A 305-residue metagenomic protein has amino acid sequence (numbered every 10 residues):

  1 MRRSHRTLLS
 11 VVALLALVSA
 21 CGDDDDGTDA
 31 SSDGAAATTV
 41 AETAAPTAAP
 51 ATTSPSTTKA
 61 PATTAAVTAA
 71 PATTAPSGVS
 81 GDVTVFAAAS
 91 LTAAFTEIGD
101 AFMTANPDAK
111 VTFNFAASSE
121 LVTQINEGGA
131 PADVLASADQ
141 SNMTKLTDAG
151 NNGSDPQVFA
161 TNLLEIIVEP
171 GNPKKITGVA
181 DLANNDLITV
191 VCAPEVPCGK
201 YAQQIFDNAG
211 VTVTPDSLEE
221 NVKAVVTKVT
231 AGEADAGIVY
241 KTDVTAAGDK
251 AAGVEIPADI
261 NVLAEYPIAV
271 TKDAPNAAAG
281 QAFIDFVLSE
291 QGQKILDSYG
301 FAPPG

Functional and structural regions predicted by a protein language model:
M1-L9: Bacterial N-terminal signal peptides that target proteins for export
R2, G22-D23, V79: N-terminal hydrophobic or amphipathic helices and topogenic motifs
S10-L14: Hydrophobic helical h-region of N-terminal Sec-dependent signal peptides in bacterial secretory/periplasmic proteins
A16-A20: C-terminal motif of bacterial Sec signal peptides marking the signal peptidase cleavage site
C21-A36: Bacterial lipoprotein signal-peptidase II cleavage site
A37, A45, A49-P55, K59-T104 (+7 more regions): Exported/periplasmic ABC-transporter solute-binding proteins
A132-S137: Periplasmic-binding protein-like
N152-S154: Short, P/G- and charge-enriched loop/turn segments at secondary-structure junctions
